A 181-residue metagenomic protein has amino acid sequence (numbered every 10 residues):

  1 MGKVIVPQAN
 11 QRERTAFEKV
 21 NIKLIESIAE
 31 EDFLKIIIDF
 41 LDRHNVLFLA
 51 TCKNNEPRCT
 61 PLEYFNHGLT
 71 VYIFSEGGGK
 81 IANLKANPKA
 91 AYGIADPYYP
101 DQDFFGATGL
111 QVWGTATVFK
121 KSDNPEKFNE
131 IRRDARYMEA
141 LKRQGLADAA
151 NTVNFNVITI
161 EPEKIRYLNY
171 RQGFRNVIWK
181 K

Functional and structural regions predicted by a protein language model:
M1-I28, F104-K181: Charged, gly/pro-rich active-site loop segments
E26-L47: Short, basic/aromatic recognition patches
L41, L84, I131-R132: A generic structural signal for nonpolar/aromatic side chains embedded in well-ordered alpha-helices
H44-G77, L84, Y92-D96: Short beta-strand segments
E76-G79, R132-R133: Short, solvent-exposed aromatic-acidic interface loops
G79-A82, G173-R175: Short, surface-exposed beta-strand-loop junctions and turns on beta-sheet-rich folds
K80-T117: Helix-adjacent hinge/juxtasegments
